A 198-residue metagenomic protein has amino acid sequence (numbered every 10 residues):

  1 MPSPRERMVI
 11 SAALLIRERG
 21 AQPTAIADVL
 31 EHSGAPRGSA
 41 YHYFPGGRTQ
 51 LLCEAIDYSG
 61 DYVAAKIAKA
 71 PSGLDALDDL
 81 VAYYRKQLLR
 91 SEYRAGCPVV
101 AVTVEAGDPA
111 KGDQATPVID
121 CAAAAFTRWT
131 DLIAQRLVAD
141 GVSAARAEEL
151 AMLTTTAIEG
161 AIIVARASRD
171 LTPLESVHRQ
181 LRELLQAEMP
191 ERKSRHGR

Functional and structural regions predicted by a protein language model:
P4-A13, V29, L51, A55-S59 (+2 more regions): Generic hydrophobic, amphipathic alpha-helix propensity
R7, L14-L52: Helix-turn-helix
S39, Q50-C53, D57-Y58, K66-A70 (+3 more regions): Acidic/histidine-enriched, beta-strand-rich ligand/metal-binding domains
A65-G96, A151-T154: Hydrophobic alpha-helical connector segments
S72, D78, R94, K111-D140 (+2 more regions): Amphipathic alpha-helical packing segments from all-alpha helical-bundle domains
R85-L89, P98-K111, R136-L137: Helix-loop "lid/cap" segments that line or gate small-molecule binding pockets
V100-A101, A144-V164, Q180-E183: Hydrophobic alpha-helical segments that form the core of small-molecule binding pockets and/or dimer interfaces
E105-D108, Q135, T155-T172, L184-E191: Amphipathic C-terminal alpha-helical segment
